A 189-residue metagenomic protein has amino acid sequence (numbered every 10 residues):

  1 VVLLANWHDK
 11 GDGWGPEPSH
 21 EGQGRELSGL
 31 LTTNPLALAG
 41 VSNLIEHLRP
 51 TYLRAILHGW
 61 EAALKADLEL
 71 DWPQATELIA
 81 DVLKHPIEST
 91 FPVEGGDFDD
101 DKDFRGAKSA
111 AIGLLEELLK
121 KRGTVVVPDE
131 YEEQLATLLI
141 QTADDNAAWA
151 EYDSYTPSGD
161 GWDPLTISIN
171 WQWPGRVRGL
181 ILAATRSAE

Functional and structural regions predicted by a protein language model:
V1-E189: Non-catalytic all-alpha helical scaffold/repeat segments
